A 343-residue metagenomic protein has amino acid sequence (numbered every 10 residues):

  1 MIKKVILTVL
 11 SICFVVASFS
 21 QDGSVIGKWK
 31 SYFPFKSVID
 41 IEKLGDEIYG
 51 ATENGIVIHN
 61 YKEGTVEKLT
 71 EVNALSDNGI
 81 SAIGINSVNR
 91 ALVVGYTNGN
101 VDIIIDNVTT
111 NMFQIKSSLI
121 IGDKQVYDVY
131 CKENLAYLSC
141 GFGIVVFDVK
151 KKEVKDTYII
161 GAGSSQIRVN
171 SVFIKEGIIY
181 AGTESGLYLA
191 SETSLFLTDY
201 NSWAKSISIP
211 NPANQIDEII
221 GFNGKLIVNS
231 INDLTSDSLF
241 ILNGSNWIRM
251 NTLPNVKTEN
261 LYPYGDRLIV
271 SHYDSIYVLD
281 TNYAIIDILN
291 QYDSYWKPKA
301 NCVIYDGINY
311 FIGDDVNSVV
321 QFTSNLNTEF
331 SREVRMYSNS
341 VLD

Functional and structural regions predicted by a protein language model:
M1-I26: Bacterial Sec-dependent N-terminal signal peptides
Q21-I58, V101, S185-L187, N229-L239: N-terminal beta-propeller domains
G23-L44, T70-V88, F113-K132, D156-K175 (+4 more regions): Short coil-to-beta transitions that initiate beta-strands within beta-rich domains
E47-G50, A91-V94, L135-L138, I178-A181 (+3 more regions): Conserved beta-propeller blade signature
A51-E71: Beta-propeller domains
N54-V57, T97-V101, F142-V145, E184-Y188 (+3 more regions): Loop/turn residues immediately N-terminal
N60-G64, I105-V108, D148-K152, E192-L195 (+3 more regions): Short loop/turn segments that connect beta-strands within beta-propeller blades
I103, N107-T109, S118, V154-T157 (+9 more regions): Coil residues (strongly favoring Ser/Thr
